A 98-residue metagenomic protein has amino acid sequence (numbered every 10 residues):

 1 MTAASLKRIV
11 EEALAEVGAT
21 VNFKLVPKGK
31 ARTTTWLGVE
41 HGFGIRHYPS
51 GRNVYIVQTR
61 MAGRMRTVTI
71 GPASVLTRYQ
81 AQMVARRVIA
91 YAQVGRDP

Functional and structural regions predicted by a protein language model:
M1-P98: Basic/aromatic DNA-contact patch characteristic of tyrosine site-specific recombinases
